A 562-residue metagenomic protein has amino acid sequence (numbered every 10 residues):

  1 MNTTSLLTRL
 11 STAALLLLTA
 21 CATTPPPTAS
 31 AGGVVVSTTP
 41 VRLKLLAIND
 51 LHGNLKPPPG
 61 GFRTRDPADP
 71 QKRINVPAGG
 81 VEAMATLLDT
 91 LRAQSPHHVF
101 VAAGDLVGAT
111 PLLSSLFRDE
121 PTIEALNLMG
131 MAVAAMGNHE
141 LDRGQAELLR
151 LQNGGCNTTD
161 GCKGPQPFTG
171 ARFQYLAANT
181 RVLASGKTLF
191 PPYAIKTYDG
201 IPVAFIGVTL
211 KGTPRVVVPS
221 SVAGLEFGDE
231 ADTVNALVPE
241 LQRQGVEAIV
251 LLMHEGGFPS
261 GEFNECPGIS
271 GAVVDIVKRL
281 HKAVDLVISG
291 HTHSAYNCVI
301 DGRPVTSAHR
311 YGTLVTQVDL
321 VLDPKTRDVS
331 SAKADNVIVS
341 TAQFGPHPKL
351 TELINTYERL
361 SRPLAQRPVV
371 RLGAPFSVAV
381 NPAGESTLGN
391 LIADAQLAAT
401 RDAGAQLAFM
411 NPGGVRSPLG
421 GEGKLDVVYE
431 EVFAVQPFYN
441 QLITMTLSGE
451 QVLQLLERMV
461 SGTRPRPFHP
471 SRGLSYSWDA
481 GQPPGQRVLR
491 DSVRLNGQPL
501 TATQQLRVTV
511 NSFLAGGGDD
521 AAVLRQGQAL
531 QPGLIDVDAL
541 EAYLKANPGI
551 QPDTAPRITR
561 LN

Functional and structural regions predicted by a protein language model:
N2-S11: Bacterial N-terminal signal peptides that target proteins for export
L17-A20: C-terminal motif of bacterial Sec signal peptides marking the signal peptidase cleavage site
A22-Q343, K349-E352, T356, A383 (+7 more regions): Acidic, metal/ion-coordinating pockets
V36-K44, N54, P165-N179, L183-A184 (+5 more regions): Feature captures C-terminal
A332-D335, V369-A374, T444-T446: Short amphipathic
T351-V369: Acidic, glycine-rich low-complexity/disordered segments
Q366-E385: Glycine-rich phosphate/diphosphate-binding loops and the adjacent beta-loop-alpha structural elements that coordinate
